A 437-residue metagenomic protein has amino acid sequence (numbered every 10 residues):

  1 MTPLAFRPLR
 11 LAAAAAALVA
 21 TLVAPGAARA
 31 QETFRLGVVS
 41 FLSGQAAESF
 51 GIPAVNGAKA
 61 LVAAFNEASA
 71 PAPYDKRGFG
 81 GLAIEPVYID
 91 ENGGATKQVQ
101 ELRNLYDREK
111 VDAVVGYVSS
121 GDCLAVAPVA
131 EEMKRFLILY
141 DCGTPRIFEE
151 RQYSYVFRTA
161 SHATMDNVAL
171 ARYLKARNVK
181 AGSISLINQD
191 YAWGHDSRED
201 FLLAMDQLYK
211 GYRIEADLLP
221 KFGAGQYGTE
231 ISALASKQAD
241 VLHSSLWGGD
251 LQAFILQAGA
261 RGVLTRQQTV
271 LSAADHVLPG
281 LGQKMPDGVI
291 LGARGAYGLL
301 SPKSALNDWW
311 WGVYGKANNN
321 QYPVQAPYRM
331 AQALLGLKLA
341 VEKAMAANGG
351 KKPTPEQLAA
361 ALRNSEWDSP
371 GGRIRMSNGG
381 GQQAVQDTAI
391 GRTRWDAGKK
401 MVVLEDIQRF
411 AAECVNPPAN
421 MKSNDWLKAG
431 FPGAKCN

Functional and structural regions predicted by a protein language model:
M1-A15: Bacterial N-terminal signal peptides that target proteins for export
V23-A30: Sec/Tat signal peptide C-region and signal peptidase I cleavage site
Q31, N56-P86, D206-Y212: Signal peptide-proximal N-terminal region of secreted/periplasmic/extracellular or secretory-lumen proteins
F34, S365-N437: Solvent-exposed, acidic/polar segments of extracytosolic/periplasmic ligand-binding ectodomains
G37-K59, I89-A95, V118, I187-D196 (+2 more regions): Extracytoplasmic "Venus flytrap"
S49-P53, A68-E150, T159, L218-Y227 (+2 more regions): Beta-alpha junction/loop-to-helix N-cap segments that form part of ligand/metal-binding clefts
T96, V111-L218, R266-R294: Extracytoplasmic ligand/sensor domains, especially the bilobed periplasmic-binding protein
Y153, A258-Q332, E342-N348, V403-K435: Extracellular/periplasmic periplasmic-binding protein-like sensory domains
